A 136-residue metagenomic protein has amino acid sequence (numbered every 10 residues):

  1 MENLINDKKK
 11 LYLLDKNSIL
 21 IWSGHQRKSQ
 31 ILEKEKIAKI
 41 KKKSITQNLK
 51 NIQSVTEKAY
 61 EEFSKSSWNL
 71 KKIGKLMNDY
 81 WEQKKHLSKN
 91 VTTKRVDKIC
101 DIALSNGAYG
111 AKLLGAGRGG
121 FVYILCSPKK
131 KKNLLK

Functional and structural regions predicted by a protein language model:
M1-L113, Y123-K136: C-terminal nucleotide
G115-G119: Short Gly/Ser/Thr- and Asp/Glu-enriched loop/turn motifs at secondary-structure junctions
